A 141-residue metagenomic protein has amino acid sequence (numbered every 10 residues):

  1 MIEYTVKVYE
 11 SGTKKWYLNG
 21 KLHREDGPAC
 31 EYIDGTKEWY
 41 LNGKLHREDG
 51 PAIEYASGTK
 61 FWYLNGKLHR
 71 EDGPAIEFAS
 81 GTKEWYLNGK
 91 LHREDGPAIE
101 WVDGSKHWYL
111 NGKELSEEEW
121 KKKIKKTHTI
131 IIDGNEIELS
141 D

Functional and structural regions predicted by a protein language model:
M1-D141: Glycine/tyrosine- and acidic-biased, solvent-exposed loop/turn segments at the edges of beta-strands
